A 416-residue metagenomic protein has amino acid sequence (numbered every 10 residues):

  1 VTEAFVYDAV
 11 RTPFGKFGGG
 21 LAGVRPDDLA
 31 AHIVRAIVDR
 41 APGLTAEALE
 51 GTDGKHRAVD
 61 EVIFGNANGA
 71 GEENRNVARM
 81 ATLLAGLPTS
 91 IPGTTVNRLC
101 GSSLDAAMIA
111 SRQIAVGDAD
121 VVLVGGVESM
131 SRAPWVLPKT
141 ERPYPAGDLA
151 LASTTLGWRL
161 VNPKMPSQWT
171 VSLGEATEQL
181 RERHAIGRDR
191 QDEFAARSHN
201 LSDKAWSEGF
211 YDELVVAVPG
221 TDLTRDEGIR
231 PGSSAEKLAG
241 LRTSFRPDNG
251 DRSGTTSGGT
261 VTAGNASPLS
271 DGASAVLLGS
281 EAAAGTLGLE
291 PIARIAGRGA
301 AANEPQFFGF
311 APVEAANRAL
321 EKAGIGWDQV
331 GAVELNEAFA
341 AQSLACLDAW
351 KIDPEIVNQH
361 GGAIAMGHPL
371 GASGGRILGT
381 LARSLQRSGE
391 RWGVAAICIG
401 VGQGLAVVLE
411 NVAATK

Functional and structural regions predicted by a protein language model:
V1-G15: N-terminal amphipathic/basic leader segments beginning at the initiator methionine
R11-T12, G23, D27, A31-H32 (+4 more regions): N-terminal extracellular/periplasmic Venus flytrap/periplasmic-binding protein-like
G23-V122, G126-P145, V215-R225, Q306-F307 (+1 more regions): Conserved beta-ketoacyl condensing-enzyme motif
V24, N66-D120, T154, Q168-S172 (+5 more regions): Conserved catalytic cysteine-centered active-site region of acyl-thioester-dependent Claisen-condensing enzymes
V96-E128, R181-F210, A275-A282, P369-E390 (+1 more regions): Active-site-proximal alpha-helical scaffold in enzymes
V121-L180: Flexible glycine-/small-residue-enriched beta->alpha junction loops that bind anionic phosphate/pyrophosphate groups
G279-Q329, L347: Glycine- and Gly-Pro-enriched alpha-helical subdomains that act as flexible, kink-prone "lid/hinge" or packing modules
